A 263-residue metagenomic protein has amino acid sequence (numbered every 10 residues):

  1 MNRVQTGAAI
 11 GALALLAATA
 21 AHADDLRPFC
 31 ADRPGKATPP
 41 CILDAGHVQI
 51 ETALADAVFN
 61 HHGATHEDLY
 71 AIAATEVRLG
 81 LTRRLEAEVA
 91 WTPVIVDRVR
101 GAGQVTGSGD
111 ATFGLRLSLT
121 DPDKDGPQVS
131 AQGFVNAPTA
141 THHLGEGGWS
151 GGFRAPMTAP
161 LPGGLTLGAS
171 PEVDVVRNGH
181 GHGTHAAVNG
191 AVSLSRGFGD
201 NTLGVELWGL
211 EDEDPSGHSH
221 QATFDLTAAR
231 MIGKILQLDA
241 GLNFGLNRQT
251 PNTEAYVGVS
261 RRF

Functional and structural regions predicted by a protein language model:
M1-A9: Bacterial N-terminal signal peptides that target proteins for export
A9-A12, H22-D25: Terminal low-complexity, poorly structured segments
A14-L16: Classical secretory targeting signals
A18-A20: N-terminal signal peptide c-region/cleavage motif recognized by signal peptidases
A23-F263: Transmembrane beta-barrel domains of Gram-negative outer membranes and organellar outer membranes
